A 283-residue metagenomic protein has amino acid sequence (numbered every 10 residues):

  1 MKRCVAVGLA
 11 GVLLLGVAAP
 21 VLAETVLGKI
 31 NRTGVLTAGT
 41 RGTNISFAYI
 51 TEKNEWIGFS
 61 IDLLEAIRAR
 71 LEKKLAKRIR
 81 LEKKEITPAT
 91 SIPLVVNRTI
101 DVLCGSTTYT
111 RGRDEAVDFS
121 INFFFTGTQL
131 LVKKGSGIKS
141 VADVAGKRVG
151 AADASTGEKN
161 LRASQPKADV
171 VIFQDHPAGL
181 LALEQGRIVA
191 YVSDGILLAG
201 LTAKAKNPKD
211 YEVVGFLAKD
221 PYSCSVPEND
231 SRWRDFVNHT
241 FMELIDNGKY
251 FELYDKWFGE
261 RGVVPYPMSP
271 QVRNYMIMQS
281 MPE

Functional and structural regions predicted by a protein language model:
V17-A23: Sec/Tat signal peptide C-region and signal peptidase I cleavage site
A23-L103: Extracytoplasmic small-molecule ligand-binding "clamshell" domains of the periplasmic binding protein/Venus flytrap
E24, I61-R70, A142, K147-R148 (+3 more regions): Extended ligand-binding regions for polar small-molecule ligands
E24-T25, T156-F173, Y211, F241-E283: Ligand-binding clefts/hinges and TM-proximal coupling segments of bilobed small-molecule sensing domains
T37-S46, W56-L71, T107-T108, T126-A178 (+3 more regions): Bilobed "Venus flytrap"/periplasmic-binding protein-like clamshell domains and structurally analogous long
G42, F124-V132, G195, A199-M242 (+1 more regions): Periplasmic-binding protein-like
E65, A76-D143, K209, G215-F216 (+1 more regions): Acidic, polar ligand-binding/catalytic clefts
T90, G105-A116, N160-A163, P177 (+2 more regions): A ligand-binding cleft/hinge motif common to bilobed small-molecule-binding domains
